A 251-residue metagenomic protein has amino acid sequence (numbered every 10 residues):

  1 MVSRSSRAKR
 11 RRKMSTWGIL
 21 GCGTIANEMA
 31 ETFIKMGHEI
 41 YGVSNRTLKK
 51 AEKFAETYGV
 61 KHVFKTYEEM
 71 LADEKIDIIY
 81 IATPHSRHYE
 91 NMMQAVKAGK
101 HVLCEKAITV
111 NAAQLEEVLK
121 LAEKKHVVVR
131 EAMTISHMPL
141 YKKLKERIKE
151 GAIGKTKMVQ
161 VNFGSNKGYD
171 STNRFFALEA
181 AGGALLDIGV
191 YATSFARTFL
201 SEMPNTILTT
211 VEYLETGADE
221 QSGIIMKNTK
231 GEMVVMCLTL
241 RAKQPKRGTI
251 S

Functional and structural regions predicted by a protein language model:
R7-Y58: N-terminal Rossmann-like dinucleotide-binding module
M29, T47, K61-L121: Beta-loop-alpha module in the N-terminal Rossmann-like domain of NAD(P)-dependent dehydrogenases, especially those
H38-G42, D77-I79, G182-G183: Short active-site oxyanion
G42, H62, I78, M158 (+1 more regions): Short, Asp-centered acidic motifs that coordinate Mg2+ and/or phosphate in catalytic or ligand-binding sites
E116-T134, K155-M158: Rossmann-fold dehydrogenase core element
I135-L208, E215: Predominantly a Rossmann-like dinucleotide-binding segment in NAD(P)-dependent oxidoreductases
S194-S251: Contiguous beta-strand/loop segments that form the cofactor/metal-binding neighborhood of enzyme cores
